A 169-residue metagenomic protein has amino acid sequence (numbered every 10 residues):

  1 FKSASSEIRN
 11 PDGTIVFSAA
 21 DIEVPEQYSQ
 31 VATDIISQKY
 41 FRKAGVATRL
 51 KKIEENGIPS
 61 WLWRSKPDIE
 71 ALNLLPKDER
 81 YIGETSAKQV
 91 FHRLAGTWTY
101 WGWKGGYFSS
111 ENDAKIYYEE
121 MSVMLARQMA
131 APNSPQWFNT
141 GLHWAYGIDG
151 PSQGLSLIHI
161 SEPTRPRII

Functional and structural regions predicted by a protein language model:
F1-S161, R165: Extended catalytic cores of very large enzyme megasubunits
I168-I169: Short hydrophobic transmembrane-like helices used for membrane targeting/insertion
